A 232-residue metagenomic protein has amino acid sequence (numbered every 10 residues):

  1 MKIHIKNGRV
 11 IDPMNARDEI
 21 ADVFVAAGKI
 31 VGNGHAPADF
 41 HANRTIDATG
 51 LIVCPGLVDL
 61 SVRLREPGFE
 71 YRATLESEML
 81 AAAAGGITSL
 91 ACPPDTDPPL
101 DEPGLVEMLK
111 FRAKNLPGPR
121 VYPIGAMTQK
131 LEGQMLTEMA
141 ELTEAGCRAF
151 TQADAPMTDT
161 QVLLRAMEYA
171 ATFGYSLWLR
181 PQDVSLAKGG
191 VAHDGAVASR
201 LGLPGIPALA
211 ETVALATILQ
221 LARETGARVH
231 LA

Functional and structural regions predicted by a protein language model:
M1-H4, R9-G56: Histidine-rich, glycine-flanked metal-binding segment
G8, G28, G50, S61 (+6 more regions): Divalent metal-coordination and catalytic microenvironments
A48-A113: Metal-associated gating/positioning segment near the N- to mid-region
D59-V62, I87-C92, G118-Y122, D194-L203: Gly-rich Lys/Arg/Thr-decorated short loops/hinges at beta-loop-alpha junctions or inter-strand turns that position
L60-A73, Y122-M135, P204-G205: Active-site mouth loops of central-metabolism enzymes
R63-R65, D95-T96, I124-K130, A153-P156 (+1 more regions): Active-site beta-loop-alpha junctions enriched in small/polar residues
P103-R120, E168-L179: Alpha-helix-loop-beta-strand connector modules within alpha/beta enzyme cores
L136-A232: Histidine/acidic residue-rich metal-binding segments in metalloenzymes
